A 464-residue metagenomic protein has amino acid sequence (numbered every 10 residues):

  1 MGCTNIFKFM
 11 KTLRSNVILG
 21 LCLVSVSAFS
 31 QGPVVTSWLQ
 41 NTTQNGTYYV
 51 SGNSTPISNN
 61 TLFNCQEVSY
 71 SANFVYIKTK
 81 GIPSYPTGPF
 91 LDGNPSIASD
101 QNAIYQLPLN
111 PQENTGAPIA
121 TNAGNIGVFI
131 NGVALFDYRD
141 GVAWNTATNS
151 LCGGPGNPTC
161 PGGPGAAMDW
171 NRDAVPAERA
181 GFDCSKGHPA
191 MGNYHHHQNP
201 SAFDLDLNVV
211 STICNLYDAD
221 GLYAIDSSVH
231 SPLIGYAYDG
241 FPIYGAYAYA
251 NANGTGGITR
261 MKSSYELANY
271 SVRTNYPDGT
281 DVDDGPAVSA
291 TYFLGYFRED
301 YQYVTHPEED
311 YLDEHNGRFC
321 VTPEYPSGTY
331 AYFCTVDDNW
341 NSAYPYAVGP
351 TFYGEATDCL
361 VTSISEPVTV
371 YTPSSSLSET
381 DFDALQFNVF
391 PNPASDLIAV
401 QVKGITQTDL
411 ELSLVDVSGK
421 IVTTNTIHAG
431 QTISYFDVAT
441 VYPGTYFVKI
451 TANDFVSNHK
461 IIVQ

Functional and structural regions predicted by a protein language model:
M1-G2, T380-F390, A394-Q464: C-terminal outer-membrane/trafficking sorting elements
C3-I18: Bacterial N-terminal signal peptides that target proteins for export
S25-S27: N-terminal signal peptide c-region/cleavage motif recognized by signal peptidases
Q31-D183: Solvent-exposed N-terminal domain segments of exported/luminal and surface proteins
Y70, Y76-A123, G127-I130, P200-A250 (+4 more regions): A short, polar beta-strand/turn micro-motif
I130-V133, A190-F203, Y325-N341: Extracellular/lumenal glycan-associated surfaces
D140, P158-N215, Y238-D239, A246-A248: Core of folded catalytic or high-affinity ligand/protein-binding domains in predominantly eukaryotic proteins
D239-F241, G245-D358: Extended, compositionally biased non-globular segments
